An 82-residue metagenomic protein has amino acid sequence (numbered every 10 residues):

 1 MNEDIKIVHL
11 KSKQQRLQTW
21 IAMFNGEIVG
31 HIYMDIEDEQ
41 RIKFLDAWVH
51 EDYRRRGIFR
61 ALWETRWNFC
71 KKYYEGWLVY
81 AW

Functional and structural regions predicted by a protein language model:
M1-K11: Conserved N-terminal entry element of GNAT/NAT acetyltransferase domains
H9, T19, I32, W63-R66 (+1 more regions): Polar/charged side chains located within well-ordered beta-strands of beta-rich proteins
R16-W20, I42-L45: Short beta-strand micro-motifs in enzyme catalytic cores
L17-G30: Conserved beta-hairpin
E27-D35, R41-K43, W48: Conserved beta-strand in the GNAT
A47-R55: A short, internal acetyl-CoA/4′-phosphopantetheine-binding micro-motif in the GNAT/acyltransferase core
R55-N68: Conserved acetyl-CoA-binding loop-helix of GNAT-fold acetyltransferases
C70-W82: Conserved GNAT acetyl-CoA-binding A-motif
